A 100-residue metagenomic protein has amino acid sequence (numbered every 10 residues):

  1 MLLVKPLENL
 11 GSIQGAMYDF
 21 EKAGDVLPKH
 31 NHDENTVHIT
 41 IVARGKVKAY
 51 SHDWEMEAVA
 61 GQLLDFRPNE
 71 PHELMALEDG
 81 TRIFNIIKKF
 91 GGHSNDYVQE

Functional and structural regions predicted by a protein language model:
M1-H30: A short glycine-rich, His/Asp/Glu-containing loop-to-beta-strand
P6-L7, L27-D33, M75-A76, D96-Y97: Short histidine-centered beta-strand/loop micro-motifs that create catalytic or ligand/metal-coordination sites
G11-Q14, D19, E73-E100: Double-stranded beta-helix
D19, H32-A49: Short, conserved beta-strand element in jelly-roll/cupin
P28-K29, A49-Y50, F66, H72-E78: Short beta-strand His + acidic residue motifs that chelate non-heme Fe in jelly-roll/DSBH and cupin folds
H52-N69: Short acidic-glycine-tyrosine-enriched beta hairpin
